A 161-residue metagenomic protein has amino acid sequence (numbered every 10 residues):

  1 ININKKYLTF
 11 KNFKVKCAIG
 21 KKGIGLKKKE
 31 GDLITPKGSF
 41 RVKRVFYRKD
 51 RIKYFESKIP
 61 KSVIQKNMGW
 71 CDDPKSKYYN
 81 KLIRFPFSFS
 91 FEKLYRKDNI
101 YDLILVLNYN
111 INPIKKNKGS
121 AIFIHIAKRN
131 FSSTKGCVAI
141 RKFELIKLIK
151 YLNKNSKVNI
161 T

Functional and structural regions predicted by a protein language model:
I1-K135, K142-T161: Cell wall/extracellular polymer interaction/catalysis modules
